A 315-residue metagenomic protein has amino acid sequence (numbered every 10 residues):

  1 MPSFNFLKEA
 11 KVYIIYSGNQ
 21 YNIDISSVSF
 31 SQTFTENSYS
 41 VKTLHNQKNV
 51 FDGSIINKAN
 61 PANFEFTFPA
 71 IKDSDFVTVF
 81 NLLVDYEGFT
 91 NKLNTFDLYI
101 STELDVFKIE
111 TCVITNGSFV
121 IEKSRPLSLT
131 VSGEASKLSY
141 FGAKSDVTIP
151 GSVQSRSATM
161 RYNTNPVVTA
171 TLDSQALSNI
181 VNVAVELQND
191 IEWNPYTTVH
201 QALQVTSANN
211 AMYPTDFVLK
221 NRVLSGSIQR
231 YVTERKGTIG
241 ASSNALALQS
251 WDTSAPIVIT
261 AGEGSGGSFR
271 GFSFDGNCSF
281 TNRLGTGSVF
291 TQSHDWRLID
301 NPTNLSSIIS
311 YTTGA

Functional and structural regions predicted by a protein language model:
M1-A315: Signature of extracytoplasmic/envelope-associated structural regions
